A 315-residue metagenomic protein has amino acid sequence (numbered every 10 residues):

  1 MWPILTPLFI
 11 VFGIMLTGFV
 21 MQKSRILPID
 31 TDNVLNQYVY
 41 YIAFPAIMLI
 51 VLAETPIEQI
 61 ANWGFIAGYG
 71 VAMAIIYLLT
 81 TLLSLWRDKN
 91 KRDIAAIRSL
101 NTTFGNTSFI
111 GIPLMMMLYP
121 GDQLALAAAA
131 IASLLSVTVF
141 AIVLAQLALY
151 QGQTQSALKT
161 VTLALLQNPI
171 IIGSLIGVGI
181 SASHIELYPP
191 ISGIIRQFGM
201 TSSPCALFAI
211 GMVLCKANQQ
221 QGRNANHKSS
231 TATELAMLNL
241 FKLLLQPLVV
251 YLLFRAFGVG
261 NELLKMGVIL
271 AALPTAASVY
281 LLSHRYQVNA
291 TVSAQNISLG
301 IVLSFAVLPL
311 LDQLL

Functional and structural regions predicted by a protein language model:
M1-L315: Alpha-helical transmembrane segments of multi-pass small-molecule/ion transporters
